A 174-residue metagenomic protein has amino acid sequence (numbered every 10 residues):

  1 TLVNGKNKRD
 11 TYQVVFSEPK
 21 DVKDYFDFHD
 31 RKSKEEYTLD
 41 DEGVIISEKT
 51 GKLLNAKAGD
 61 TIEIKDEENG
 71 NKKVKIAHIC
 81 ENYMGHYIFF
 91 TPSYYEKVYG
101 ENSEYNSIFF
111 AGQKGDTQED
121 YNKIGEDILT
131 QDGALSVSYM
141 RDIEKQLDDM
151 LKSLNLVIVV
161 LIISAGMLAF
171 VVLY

Functional and structural regions predicted by a protein language model:
T1-T61, K73-K75, I79: Short beta-strand boundary microenvironments
R9, K72, E104, G133: Residue-level signal for beta-strand positions within conserved beta-sheet cores that form or flank
S17-E18, S47-E48, F90-Y95, Y139: Helix N-cap / beta->alpha transition motif
T38, I79-G125, R141: Small-residue transmembrane helix packing/gating motifs
Y121, E126-L168: Peri-transmembrane interface segments
F170-Y174: Membrane-embedded alpha-helices of multi-pass transport/permease systems
